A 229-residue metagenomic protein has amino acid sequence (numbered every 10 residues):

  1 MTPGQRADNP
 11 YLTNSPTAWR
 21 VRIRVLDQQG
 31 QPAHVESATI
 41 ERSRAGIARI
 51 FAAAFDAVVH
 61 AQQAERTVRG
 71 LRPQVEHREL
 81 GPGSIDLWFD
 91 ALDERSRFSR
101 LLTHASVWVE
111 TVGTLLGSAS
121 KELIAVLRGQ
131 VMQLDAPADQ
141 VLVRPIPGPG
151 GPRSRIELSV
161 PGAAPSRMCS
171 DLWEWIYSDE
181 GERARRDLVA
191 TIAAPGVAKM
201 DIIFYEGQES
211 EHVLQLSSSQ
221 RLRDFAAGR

Functional and structural regions predicted by a protein language model:
M1-E174, A193, V197: Protein-protein interaction interfaces in oligomeric scaffolds, predominantly long amphipathic alpha-helices
I146-R229: Long, positively charged binding patches that form subdomain-scale interaction surfaces for polyanionic ligands
